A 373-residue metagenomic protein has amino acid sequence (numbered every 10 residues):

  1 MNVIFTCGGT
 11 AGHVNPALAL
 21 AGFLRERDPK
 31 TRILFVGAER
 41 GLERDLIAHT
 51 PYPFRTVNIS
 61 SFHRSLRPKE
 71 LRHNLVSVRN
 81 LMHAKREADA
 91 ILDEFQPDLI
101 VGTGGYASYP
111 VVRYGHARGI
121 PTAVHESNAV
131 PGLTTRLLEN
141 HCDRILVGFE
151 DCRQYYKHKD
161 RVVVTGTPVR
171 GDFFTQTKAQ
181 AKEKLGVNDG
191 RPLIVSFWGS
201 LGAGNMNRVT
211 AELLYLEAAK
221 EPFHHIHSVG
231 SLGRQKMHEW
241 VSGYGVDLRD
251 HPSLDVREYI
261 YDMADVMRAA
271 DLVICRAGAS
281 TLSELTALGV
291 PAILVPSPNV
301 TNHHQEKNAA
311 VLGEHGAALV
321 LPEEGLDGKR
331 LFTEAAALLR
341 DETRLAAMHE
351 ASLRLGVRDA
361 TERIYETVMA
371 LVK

Functional and structural regions predicted by a protein language model:
N2-T10, R27-A84, S231-G233, E324: Conserved nucleotide-sugar phosphate-binding/catalytic loop shared by glycosyltransferases and other
T31, P53, H116-A179, V187: Active-site-proximal region of nucleotide-activated glycan assembly enzymes, centered on histidine/acidic-rich loops
L46-A48, K178-E183, V187-V273, E306-A310 (+2 more regions): Donor-nucleotide binding loops and adjacent catalytic segments primarily of GT-B fold Leloir glycosyltransferases
E87-I100, A107-A123, R136-H141: Glycosyltransferases and closely related glycan-assembly transferases that use nucleotide-activated donors
P97-L99, I260, A264, R268-T281 (+1 more regions): Acidic donor-binding loop of glycosyltransferase active sites
C275, P291-N302: Short hydrophobic beta-strand element within catalytic cores of glycosyltransferases and related nucleotide-activated
R344-R358: A short, well-ordered alpha-helix in the C-terminal region of glycosyltransferases
V357-K373: C-terminal alpha-helical cap of glycosyltransferases
